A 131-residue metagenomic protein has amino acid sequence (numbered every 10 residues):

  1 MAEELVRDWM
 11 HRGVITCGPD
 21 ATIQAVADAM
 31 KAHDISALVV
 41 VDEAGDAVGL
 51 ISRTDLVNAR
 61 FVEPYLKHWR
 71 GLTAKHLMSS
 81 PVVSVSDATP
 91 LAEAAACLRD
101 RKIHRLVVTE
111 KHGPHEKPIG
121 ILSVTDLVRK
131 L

Functional and structural regions predicted by a protein language model:
M1-G13, S52-S86, P90-I103, K117-L131: Tandem CBS (Bateman) regulatory domains
D8-W9, A21-I23, A32, D46 (+3 more regions): Aromatic-residue detector
T16-D28, D46-S52, L66-G71: Short N-terminal helix-initiation segments at or just after the protein's N-terminus
T16-D34, V41, V85-I103, V108-K111 (+1 more regions): The conserved cystathionine-beta-synthase
A37-L38, V48, R105-V107, I119: Structural motif
G71, K111-H112: Short, flexible, glycine-rich and Lys/Arg-enriched loop motifs at helix boundaries that contact anionic partners
